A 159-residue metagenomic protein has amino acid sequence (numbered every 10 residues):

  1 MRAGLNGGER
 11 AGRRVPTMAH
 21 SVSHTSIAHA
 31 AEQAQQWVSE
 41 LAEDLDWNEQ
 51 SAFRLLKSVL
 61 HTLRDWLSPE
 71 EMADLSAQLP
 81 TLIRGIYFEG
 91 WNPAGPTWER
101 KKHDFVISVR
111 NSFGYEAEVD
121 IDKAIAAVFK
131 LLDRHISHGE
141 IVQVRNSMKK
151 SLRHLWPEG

Functional and structural regions predicted by a protein language model:
A3-T17: Short, Lys/Arg-enriched N-terminal segments with co-localized hydrophobic residues within the first ~10-30 amino acids
S21, S26-H29, W47-S51, L82-G85 (+5 more regions): Terminal domain-initiation and capping elements
V22-W66: The feature marks the first
H29, E70, R100, D104: Charged, alpha-helix-enriched surfaces in structured cytosolic catalytic cores of large nucleotide-utilizing machines
W37, V59, E71, L79 (+2 more regions): Amphipathic alpha-helical interface surfaces
W47-K57, R64-A73, E116-A127, D133-N146: Short, low-complexity cationic-aromatic patches
R54, L67-E99, I136-G159: Extended intrinsically disordered, low-complexity coil regions enriched in Ser, Thr, Gly, Ala and often Pro
I86-I136: Short, solvent-exposed interaction modules
